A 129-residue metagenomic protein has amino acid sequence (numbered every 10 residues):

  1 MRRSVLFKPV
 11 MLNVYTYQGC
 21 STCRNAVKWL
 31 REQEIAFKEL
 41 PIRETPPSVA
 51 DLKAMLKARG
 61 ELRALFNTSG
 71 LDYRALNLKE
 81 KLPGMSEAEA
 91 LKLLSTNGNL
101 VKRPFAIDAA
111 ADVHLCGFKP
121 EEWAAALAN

Functional and structural regions predicted by a protein language model:
M1-V10: N-terminal amphipathic/basic-hydrophobic helices that include classical n-h-c signal peptides and signal-anchor
R2-R3, Q18, T96-N97: A general, composition-driven signal for non-globular sequence regions
V5-L6, V27, F105: Sequence-pattern detector for short linear motifs and compositional/periodic biases rather than a specific fold
P9-Q33, K38-I42: Local sequence-structure signature of Cys/Sec-based thiol-disulfide redox active-site neighborhoods
I42-N129: Thiol/selenol-based redox catalytic cores and closely related redox-interacting motifs
